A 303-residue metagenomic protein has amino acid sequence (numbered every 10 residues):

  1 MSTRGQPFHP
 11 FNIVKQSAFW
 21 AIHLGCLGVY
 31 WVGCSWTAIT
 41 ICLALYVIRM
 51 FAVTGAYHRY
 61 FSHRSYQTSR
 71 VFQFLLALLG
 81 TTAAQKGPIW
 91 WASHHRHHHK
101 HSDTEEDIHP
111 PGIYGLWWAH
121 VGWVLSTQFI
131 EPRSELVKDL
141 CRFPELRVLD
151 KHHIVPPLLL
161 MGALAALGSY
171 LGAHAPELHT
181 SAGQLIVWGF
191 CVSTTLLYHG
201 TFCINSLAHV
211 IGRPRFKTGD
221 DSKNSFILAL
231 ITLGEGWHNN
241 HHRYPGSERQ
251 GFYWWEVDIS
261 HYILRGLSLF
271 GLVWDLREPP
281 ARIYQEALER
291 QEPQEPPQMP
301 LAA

Functional and structural regions predicted by a protein language model:
M1-C203, S247-A303: Non-catalytic, topology-defining segments of multipass membrane proteins
D139-P144, R213-W237, R243-Y244: Active-site-proximal inter-transmembrane loops
H209: Metallocofactor- and cofactor-centric catalytic cores in central/energy metabolism, strongly enriched
